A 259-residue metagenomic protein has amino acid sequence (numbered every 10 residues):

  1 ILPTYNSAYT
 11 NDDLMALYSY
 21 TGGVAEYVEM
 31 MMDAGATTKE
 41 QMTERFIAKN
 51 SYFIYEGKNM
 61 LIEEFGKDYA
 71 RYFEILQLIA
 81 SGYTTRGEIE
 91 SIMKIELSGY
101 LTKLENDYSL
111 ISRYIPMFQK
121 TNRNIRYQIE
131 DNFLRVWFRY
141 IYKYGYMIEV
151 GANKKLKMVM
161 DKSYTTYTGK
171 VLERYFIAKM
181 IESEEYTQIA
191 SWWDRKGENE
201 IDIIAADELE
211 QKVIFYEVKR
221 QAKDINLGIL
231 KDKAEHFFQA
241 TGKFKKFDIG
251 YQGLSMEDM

Functional and structural regions predicted by a protein language model:
I1-R139: Interdomain hinge/linker elements that couple catalytic modules in large macromolecular machines
M117, N124-M259: A cross-kingdom feature that marks ATP-driven nucleic-acid transaction machinery
